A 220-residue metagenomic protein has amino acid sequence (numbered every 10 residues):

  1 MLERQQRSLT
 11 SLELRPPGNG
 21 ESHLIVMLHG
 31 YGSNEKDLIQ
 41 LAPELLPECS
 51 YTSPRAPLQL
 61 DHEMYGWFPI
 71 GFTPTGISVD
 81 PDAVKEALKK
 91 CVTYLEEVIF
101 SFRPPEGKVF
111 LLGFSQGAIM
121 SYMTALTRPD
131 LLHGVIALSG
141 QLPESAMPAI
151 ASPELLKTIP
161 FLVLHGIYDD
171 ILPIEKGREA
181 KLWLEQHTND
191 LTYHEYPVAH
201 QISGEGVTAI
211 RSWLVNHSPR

Functional and structural regions predicted by a protein language model:
Q5-P104: Serine-hydrolase catalytic machinery in alpha/beta-hydrolase-like enzymes
H29-Y31, L112-F114, G166: Conserved alpha/beta-hydrolase "nucleophile elbow" surrounding the catalytic nucleophile
I39-L41, A149, P173-W183: Short alpha-helix in the alpha/beta-hydrolase fold that links the catalytic acid
P54-P57, I136-E144: Active-site nucleophile loop of the alpha/beta-hydrolase fold
R103-G113: Alpha/beta-hydrolase fold nucleophile elbow
A118-P129, V135: Short glycine-enriched nucleophile-adjacent loop and the immediately C-terminal alpha-helix near the catalytic center
L162-H165, D169: Short beta-strand/loop motif that positions the catalytic acidic residue of the alpha/beta-hydrolase fold
E175-R220: C-terminal catalytic histidine-bearing segment of alpha/beta-hydrolase fold enzymes
